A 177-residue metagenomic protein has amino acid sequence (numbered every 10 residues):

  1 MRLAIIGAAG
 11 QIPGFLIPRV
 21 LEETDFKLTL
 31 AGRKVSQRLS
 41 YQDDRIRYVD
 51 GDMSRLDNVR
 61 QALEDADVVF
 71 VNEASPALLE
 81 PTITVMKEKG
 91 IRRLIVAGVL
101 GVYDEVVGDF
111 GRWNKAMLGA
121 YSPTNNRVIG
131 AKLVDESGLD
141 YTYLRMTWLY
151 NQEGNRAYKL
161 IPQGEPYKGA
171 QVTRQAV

Functional and structural regions predicted by a protein language model:
M1-F26: N-terminal Rossmann NAD(P)H-binding glycine-rich loop of SDR-like oxidoreductase domains
A4, F15, V35-E88, Y103: NAD(P)H-binding glycine-rich loop region in Rossmannoid oxidoreductase-like domains and their noncatalytic homologs
A9, R33-K34, L100: Residues in the short beta-alpha loop(s) of Rossmann-like NAD(P)-binding domains
D25-R33: Conserved glycine-rich Rossmann-like NAD(P)H-binding loop of the short-chain dehydrogenase/reductase
K27, R47, D140-T142: Conserved beta-strand segments of alpha/beta enzyme cores
S75-I161: Glycine-/Pro-rich loop/turn segments that contact NAD(P) or position catalytic residues in Rossmann-like domains
L144, K168-V177: Substrate-positioning beta->alpha
Y158-V172: A conserved pocket-lining segment of Rossmann-fold NAD(P)-dependent short-chain dehydrogenase/reductase
